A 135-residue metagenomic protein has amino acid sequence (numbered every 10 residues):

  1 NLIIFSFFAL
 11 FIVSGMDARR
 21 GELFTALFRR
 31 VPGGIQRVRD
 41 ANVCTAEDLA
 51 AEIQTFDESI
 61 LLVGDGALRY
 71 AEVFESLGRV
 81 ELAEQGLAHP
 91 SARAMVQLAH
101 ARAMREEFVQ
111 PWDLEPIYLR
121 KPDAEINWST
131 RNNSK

Functional and structural regions predicted by a protein language model:
N1-P90, M104, Y118: Surface "functional belts" at beta-alpha junctions
A83-K135: Acyltransferase
